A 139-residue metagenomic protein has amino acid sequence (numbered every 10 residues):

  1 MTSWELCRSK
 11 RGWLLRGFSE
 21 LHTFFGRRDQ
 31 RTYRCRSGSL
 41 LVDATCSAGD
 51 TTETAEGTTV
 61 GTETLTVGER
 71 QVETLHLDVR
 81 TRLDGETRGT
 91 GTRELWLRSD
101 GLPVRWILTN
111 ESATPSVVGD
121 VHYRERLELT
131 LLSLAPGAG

Functional and structural regions predicted by a protein language model:
M1-L41: An acidic-aromatic
M1-R8, V42-G139: Acidic, serine/threonine-rich low-complexity disordered tracts
